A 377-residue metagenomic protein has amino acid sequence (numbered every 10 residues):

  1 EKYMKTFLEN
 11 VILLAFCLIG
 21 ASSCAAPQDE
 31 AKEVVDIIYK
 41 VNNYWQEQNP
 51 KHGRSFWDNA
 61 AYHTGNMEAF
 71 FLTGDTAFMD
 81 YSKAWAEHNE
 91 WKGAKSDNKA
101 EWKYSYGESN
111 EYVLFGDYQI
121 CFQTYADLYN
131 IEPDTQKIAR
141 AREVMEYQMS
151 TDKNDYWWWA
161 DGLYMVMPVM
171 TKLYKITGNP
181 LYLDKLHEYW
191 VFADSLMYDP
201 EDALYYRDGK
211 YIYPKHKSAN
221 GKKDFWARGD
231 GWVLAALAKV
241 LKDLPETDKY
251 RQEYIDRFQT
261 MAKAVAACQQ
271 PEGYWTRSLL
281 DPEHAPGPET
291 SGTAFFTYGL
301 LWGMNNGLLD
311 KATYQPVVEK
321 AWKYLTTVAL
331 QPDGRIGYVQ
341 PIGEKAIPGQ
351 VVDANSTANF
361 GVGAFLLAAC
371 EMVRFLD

Functional and structural regions predicted by a protein language model:
Y3-I12: Bacterial N-terminal signal peptides that target proteins for export
L18-A31: Bacterial Sec-dependent signal peptides at the C-terminal "C-region" and cleavage site
E30-A60, E68-G116, F122, L128-Y129 (+3 more regions): CBM-like carbohydrate-recognition segments
P50, G74, E90-K95, P133 (+6 more regions): Helix-capping and short linker residues that terminate individual alpha-solenoid repeat units
T135-P168: Asp-box/WD-like beta-propeller blade repeats and closely related beta-sheet repeat scaffolds
A160-D161, T171-L279, P286-T297, L309-P341 (+3 more regions): Extended ligand-binding clefts on enzyme/binding-domain cores
